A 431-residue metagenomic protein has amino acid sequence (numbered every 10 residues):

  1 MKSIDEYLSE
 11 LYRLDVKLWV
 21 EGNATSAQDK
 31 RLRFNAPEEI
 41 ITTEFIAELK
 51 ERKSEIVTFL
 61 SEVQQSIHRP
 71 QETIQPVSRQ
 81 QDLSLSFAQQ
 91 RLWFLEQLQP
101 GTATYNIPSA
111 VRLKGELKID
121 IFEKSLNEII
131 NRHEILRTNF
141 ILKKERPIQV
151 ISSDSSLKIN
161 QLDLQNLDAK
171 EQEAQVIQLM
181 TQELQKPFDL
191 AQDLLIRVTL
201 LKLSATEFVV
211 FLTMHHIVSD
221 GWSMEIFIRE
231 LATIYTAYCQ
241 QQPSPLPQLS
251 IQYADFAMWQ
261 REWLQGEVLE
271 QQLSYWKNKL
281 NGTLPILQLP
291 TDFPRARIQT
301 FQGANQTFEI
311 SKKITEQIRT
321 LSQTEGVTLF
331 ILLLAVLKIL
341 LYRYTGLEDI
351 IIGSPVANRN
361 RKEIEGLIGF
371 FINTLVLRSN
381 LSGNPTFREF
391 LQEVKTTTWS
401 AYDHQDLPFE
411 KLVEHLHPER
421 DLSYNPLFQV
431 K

Functional and structural regions predicted by a protein language model:
M1-H68, I148: Non-catalytic accessory regions
A24-R33, K144-I148, S156, A205-V209 (+2 more regions): A generic structural signal for beta-strand entry/edge sites
F34-E38, V111-G115, D163-N166, M214 (+2 more regions): Short beta-strand-to-loop capping motifs
I40-T43, D154-N160: Short, charged/polar, Gly/Pro-enriched secondary-structure boundary elements
V57-S61, P70-K158, L167-W263, E267 (+3 more regions): Acyl-group handoff/entry surfaces in thioester-processing enzymes
R79, Q99-I107, E134-I135, K144 (+7 more regions): His-Asp-centered acyl/peptidyl-transfer active-site segments
F301-T315: DNA breakage-rejoining catalytic core of tyrosine-based enzymes
